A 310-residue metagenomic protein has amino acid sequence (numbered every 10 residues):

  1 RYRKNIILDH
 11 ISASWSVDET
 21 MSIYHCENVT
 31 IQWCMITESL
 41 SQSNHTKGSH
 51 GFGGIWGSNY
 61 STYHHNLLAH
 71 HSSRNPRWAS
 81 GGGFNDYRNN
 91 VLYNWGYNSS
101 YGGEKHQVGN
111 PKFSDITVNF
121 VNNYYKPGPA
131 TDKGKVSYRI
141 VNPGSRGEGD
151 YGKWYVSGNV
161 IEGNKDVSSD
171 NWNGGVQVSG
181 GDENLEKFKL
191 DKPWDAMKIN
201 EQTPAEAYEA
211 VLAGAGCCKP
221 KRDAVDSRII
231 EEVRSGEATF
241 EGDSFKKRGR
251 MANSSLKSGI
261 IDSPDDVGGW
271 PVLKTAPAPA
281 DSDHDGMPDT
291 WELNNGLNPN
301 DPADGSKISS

Functional and structural regions predicted by a protein language model:
Y2-W15, E27-T46, G51-N75, G82-Y97 (+2 more regions): Right-handed parallel beta-helix
I7, T20-S22, N75-W78, S99-Y101 (+1 more regions): Short catalytic-loop micro-motif centered on adjacent basic/acidic residues
S22, Q32, Q42-H45, R77 (+3 more regions): Generic domain-boundary/flexible-linker signal
I23, I55, A79, K112 (+1 more regions): Residue-level marker of regulatory loop/turn positions in helix-turn-helix DNA-binding domains and in histidine
L68, N94-G96, P129-K133, G268-P271 (+1 more regions): Short acidic (Asp/Glu) and glycine-rich catalytic loops that position anionic groups and cofactors
S73-N75, G109, G144-S145, A276-P277: Generic recognition of flexible, low-complexity loop/linker segments
G81-G82, D86-S263: Extracellular beta-rich repeat passengers
S263-S310: Extracellular calcium-associated, cysteine-rich motifs in secreted modular proteins
